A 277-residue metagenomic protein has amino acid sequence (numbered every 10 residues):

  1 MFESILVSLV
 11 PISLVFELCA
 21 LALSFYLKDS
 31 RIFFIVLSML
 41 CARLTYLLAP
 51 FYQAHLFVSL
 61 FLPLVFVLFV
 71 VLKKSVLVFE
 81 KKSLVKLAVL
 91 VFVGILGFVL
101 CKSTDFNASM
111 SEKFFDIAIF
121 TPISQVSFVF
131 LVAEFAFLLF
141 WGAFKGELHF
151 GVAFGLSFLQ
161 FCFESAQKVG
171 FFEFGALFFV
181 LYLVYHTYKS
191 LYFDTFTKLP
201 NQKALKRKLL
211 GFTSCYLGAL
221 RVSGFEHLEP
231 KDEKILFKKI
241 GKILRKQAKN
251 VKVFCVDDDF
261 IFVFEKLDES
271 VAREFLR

Functional and structural regions predicted by a protein language model:
M1-Y188: Regulatory sensory/coupling modules that transmit signals to nucleotide-handling catalytic cores
F161-Q167, K198, K231-F237: Short, mixed-charge, low-aromatic patches
V184-Q202: Transmembrane-cytosolic junction motif
Y192, Q202-Y216, G224-R245, F254-D258 (+1 more regions): Conserved long alpha-helical elements within nucleotide-processing catalytic cores of c-di-GMP signaling and class III
T197, G218-R221: Conserved metal-coordinating catalytic motifs of nucleotidyl cyclase and c-di-GMP turnover enzymes
Q247, R277: Short catalytic/binding micro-motifs of nucleotide second-messenger systems
V263-E265: Short hydrophobic/aromatic beta-strand micro-patches that form the beta-sheet surface supporting nucleotide- or nucleic
